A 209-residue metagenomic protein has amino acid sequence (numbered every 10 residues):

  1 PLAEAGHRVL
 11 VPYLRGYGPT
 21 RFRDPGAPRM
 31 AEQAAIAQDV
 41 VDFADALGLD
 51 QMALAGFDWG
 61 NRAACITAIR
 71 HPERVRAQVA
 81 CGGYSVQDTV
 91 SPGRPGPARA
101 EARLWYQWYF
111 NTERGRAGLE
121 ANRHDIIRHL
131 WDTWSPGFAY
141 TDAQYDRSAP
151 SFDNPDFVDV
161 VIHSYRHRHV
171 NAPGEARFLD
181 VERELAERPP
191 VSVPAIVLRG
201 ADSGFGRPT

Functional and structural regions predicted by a protein language model:
P1-F22, F43: Conserved HGGG/HGGXW glycine-rich cap/lid loop of the alpha/beta-hydrolase fold
Y17-A55, W59-T209: Flexible "cap/lid" subdomain of the alpha/beta-hydrolase fold that forms the substrate-access gate
